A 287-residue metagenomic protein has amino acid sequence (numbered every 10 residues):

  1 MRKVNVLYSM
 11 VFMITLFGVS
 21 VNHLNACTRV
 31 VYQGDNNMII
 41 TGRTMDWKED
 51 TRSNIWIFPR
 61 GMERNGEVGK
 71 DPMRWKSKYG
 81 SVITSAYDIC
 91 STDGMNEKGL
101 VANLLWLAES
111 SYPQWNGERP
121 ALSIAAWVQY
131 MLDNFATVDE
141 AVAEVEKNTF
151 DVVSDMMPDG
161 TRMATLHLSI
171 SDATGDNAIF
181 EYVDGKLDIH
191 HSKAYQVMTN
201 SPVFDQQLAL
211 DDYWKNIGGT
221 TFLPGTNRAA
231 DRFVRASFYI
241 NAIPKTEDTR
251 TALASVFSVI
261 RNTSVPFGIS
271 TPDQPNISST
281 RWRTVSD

Functional and structural regions predicted by a protein language model:
M1-V11: Bacterial N-terminal signal peptides that target proteins for export
S9-V19: Bacterial N-terminal signal peptides
G18-A26: Bacterial Sec-dependent signal peptides at the C-terminal "C-region" and cleavage site
N25-I40, N54, R64, V153-T165 (+2 more regions): C-terminus-biased signal that marks the final domain/tail of proteins
A26-R119, V152: A contiguous strand-loop segment
I40-G42, V101-L104, S169-S171, I179 (+1 more regions): Structural recognition of the beta-strand scaffold that forms the well-ordered cores of secreted hydrolase catalytic
D50-T51, Y112-P113, A178-E181, D188-S192: Short helix/loop capping segments that flank catalytic or ligand/cofactor-binding pockets
A121-S154, T251-S258: Proteins synthesized as precursors that undergo proteolytic processing into mature forms
